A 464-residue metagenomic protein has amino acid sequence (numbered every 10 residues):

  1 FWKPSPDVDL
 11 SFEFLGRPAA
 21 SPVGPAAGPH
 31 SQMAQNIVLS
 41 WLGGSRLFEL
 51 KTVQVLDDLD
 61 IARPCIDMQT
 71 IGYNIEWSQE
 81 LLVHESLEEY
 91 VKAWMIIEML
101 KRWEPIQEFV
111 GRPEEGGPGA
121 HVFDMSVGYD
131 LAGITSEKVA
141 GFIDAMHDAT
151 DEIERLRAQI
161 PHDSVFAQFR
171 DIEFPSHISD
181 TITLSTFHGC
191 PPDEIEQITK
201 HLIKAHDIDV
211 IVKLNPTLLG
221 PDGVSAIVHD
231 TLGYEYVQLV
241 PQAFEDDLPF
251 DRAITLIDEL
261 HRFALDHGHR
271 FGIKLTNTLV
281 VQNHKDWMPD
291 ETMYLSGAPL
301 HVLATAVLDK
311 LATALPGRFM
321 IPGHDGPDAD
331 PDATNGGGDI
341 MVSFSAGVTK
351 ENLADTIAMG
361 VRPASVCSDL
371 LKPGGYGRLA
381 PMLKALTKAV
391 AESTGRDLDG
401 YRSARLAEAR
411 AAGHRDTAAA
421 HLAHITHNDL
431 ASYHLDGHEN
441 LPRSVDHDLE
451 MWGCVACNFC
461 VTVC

Functional and structural regions predicted by a protein language model:
F1-W2, P6-D7, S11, G24-R270 (+1 more regions): Active-site entrance/lid segments in N-terminal catalytic domains of soluble metabolic enzymes
A27-H30, L279, G338-L353: Glycine-rich beta-to-alpha transition loops that act as phosphate-gripper elements at the mouths of alpha/beta enzyme
A34-S40, T199, V348-V366: Catalytic cores of alpha/beta
G44-D58, L214-P216, D355-A385, I425-H427: Glycine-rich phosphate-binding active-site loops on the catalytic face of alpha/beta enzymes
D58-I75, L371-R396: C-terminal helical cap(s) of enzyme catalytic domains, especially alpha/beta-barrels
I71-E85, P249-D266, S296-G326, D332-G338 (+1 more regions): Alpha-helix-loop-beta-strand connector modules within alpha/beta enzyme cores
V228-P241, G272-A304, L308, A312 (+1 more regions): Flexible internal linker/loop segments at domain or repeat junctions
G377, K388-C464: Ferredoxin-type iron-sulfur electron-transfer modules and their immediate structural context
